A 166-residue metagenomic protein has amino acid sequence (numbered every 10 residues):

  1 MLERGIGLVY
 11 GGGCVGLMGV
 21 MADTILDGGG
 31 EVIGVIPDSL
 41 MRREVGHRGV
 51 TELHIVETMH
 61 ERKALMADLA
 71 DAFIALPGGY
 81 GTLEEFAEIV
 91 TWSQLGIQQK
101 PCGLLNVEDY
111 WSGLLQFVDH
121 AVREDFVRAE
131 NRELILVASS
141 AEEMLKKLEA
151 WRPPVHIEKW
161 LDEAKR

Functional and structural regions predicted by a protein language model:
L2-L69, V107-E142, K146-K147, W151-R166: A cross-family phosphate/adenosyl-ligand binding-site feature
C14-G19, P37, G81-E84, Q94 (+1 more regions): Short, flexible micro-motifs
L26, W92-K100, F126-R128: Arginine/glycine-rich "motif VI" loop of SF2 helicases in the C-terminal RecA-like domain
E61-G96, G103, P154-W160: Active-site/ligand-binding-proximal alpha/beta "capping" segment
L76-P77, P101-L105, R132-I135: Flexible, glycine/proline-enriched loop segments at strand-loop-helix junctions that form or flank small-ligand binding
